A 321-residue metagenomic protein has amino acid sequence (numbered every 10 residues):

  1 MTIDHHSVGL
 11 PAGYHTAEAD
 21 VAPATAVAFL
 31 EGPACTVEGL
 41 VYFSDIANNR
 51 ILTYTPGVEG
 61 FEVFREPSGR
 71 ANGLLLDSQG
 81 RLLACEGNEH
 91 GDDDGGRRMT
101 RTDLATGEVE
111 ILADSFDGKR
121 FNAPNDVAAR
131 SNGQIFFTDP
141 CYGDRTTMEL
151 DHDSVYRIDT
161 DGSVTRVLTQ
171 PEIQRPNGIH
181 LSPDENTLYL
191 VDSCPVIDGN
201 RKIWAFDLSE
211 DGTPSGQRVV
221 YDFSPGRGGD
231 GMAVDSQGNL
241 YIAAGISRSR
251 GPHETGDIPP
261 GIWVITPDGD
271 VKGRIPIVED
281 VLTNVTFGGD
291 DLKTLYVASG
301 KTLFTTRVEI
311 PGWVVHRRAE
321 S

Functional and structural regions predicted by a protein language model:
M1-S321: Sequence-structural signature of mature extracellular/luminal beta-sheet repeat domains, prominently beta-propellers
